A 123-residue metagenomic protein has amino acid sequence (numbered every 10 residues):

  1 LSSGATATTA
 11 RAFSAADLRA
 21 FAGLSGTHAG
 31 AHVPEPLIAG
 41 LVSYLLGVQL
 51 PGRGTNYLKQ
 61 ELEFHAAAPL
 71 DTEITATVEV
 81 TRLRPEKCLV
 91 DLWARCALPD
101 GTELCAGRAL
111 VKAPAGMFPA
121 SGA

Functional and structural regions predicted by a protein language model:
L1-T55, K59, F118-A123: Hot-dog-fold acyl-thioester-processing enzymes
S3, L70-A123: HotDog/MaoC-like acyl-thioester-processing domains
